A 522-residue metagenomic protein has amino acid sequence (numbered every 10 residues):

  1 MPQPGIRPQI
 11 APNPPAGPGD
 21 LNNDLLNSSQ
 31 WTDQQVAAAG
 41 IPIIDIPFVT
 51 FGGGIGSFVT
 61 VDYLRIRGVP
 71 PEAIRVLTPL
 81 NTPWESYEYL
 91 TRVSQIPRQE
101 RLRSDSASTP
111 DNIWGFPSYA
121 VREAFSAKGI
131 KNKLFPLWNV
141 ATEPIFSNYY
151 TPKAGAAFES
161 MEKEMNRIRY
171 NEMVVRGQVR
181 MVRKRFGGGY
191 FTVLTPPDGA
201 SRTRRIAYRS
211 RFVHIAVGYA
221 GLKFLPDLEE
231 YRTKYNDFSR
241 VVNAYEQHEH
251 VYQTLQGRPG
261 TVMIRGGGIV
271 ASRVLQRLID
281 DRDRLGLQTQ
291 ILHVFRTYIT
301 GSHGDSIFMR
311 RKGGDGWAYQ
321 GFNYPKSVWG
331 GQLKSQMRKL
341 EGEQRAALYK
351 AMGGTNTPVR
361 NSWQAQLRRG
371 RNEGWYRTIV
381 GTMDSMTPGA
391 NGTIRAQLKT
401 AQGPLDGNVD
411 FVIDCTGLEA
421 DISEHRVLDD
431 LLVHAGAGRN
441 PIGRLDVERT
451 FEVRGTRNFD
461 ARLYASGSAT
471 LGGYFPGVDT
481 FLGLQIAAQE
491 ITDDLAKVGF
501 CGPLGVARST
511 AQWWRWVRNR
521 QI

Functional and structural regions predicted by a protein language model:
M1-N81, E143-I269, R273-I522: Flavin (primarily FAD) cofactor-binding/catalytic cores of flavoenzymes
P79-P117, T300-Q320: Conserved N-terminal glycine-rich FAD pyrophosphate-binding loop of Rossmann-like flavoproteins
E100-E143, P325-W329, L333-E341: Flavin (FAD/FMN) cofactor-binding and adjacent substrate-gating region of FAD-dependent oxidoreductase domains
